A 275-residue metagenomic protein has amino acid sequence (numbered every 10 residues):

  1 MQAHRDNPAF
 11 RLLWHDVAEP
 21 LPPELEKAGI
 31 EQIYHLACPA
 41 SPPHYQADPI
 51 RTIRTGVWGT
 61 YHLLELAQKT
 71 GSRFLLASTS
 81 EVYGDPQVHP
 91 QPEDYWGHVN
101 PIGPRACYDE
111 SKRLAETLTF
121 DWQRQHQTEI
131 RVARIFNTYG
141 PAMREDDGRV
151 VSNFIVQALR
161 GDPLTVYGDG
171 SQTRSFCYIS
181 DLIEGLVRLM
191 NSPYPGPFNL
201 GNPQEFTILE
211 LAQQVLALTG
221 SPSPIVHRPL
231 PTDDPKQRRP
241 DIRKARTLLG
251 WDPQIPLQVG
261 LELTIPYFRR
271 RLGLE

Functional and structural regions predicted by a protein language model:
M1-T138, G168, S180, L186 (+4 more regions): N-terminal Rossmann-like NAD(P)+-binding domain of SDR-like oxidoreductases, especially those catalyzing
L13-D16, N137, V156-E275: C-terminal substrate-binding subdomain of Rossmann-fold SDR/epimerase-dehydratase oxidoreductases
A47-D48, A142-D147: Short, solvent-exposed loop/turn segments at secondary-structure boundaries
G56, S111, D147-G148, R238: Short, conserved glycine- and acidic-residue-centered signature motifs in active-site or ligand-binding loops
H89-P90, E145-N153: A glycine/serine/threonine-rich, flexible loop-to-helix segment that serves as the NAD(P) cofactor-binding "lid"
A106, R149, N153, T207: Amphipathic alpha-helical recognition patches that constitute DNA-binding helices
